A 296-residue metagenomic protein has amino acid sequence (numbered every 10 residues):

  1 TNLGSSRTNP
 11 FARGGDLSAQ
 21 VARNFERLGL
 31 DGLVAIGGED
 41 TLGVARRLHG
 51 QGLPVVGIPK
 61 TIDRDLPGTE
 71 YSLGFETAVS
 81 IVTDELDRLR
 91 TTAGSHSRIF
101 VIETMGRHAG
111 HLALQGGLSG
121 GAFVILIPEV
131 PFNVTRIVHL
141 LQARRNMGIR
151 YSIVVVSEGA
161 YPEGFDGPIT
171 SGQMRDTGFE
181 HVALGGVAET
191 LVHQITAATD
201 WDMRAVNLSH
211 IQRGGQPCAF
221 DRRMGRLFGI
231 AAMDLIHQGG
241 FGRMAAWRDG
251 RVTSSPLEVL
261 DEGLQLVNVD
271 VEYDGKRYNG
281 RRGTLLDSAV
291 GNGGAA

Functional and structural regions predicted by a protein language model:
T1-A35, D40-T41, L73-E85, L285: Glycine-rich oxoanion-binding loops at beta->alpha junctions
T1-T8, K60-E70, S95-S97, M174: Gly-rich Lys/Arg/Thr-decorated short loops/hinges at beta-loop-alpha junctions or inter-strand turns that position
R7-T8, G38-T41, L53, I58-D65 (+5 more regions): Short, ordered loop/turn segments at secondary-structure junctions
G14-D16, V44-H49, L66-Y71, L112-G116 (+3 more regions): Short acidic, glycine/serine/threonine-rich loops at helix termini
G32-G37, A45-R47, F75-G94, I99 (+1 more regions): Accessory alpha-helical/coil subdomains and C-terminal extensions that flank or cap enzyme catalytic cores
Q51-L89: Glycine/threonine-rich beta-strand-loop-alpha-helix active-site module that forms ligand/phosphate-binding
A183-A296: C-terminal non-catalytic interaction/assembly regions of soluble proteins
